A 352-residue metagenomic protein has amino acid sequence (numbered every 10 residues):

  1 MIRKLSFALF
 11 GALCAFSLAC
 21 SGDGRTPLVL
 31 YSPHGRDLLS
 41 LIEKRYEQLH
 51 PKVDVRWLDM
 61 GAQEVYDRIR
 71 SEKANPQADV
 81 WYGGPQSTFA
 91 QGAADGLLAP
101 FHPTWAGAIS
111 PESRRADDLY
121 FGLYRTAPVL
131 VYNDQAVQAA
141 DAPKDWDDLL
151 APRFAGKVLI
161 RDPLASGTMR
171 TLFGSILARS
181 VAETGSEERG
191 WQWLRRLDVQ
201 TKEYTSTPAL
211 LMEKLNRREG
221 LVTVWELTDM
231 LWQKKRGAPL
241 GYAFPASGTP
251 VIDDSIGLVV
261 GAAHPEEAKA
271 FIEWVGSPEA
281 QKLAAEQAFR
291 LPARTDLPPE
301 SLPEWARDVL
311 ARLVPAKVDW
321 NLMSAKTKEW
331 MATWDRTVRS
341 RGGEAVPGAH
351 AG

Functional and structural regions predicted by a protein language model:
M1-L28, E344-G352: Short, low-complexity disordered leader/linker segments with a strong preference for bacterial N-terminal type II
C20-Q91: Early extracytoplasmic/lumenal segment of secretory-pathway proteins
P33-H34, L38-S40, Q63, Q77-E219: Extracytoplasmic ligand-binding site segments that recognize negatively charged/polar headgroups
S87-Q91, N216-R217, L221-P239, A288: A ligand-binding cleft/hinge motif common to bilobed small-molecule-binding domains
P111, T126, W193-D198, Y204-T205 (+2 more regions): Periplasmic-binding protein-like
V131-A136, L177-A178, D253-P265, L283-A284: A bilobed periplasmic-binding-protein/Venus flytrap-type ligand-binding module shared by bacterial periplasmic
V259-K317: Mature extracytoplasmic/periplasmic domains
A316-G352: Conserved C-terminal helix/tail region of periplasmic/extracytoplasmic solute-binding proteins
